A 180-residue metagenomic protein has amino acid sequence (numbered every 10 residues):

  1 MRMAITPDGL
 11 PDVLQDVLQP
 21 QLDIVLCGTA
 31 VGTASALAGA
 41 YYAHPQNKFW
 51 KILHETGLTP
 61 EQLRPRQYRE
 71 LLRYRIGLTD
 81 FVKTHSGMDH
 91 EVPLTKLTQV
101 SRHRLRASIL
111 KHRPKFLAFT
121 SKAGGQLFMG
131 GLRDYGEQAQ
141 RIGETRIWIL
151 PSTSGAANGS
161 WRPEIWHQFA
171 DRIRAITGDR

Functional and structural regions predicted by a protein language model:
M1-D23, P45, M88-R106, G130-R180: C-terminal capping/extension of enzyme domains
D12-Q19, Q62-L72, S108: Short amphipathic alpha-helices and their capping/turn segments at secondary-structure boundaries
L22, G32-L37: Short N-terminal binding/cap micro-motifs at the start of the first secondary-structure element
D23-I24, F116: Structural motif
L26-T29: N-terminal nucleotide-binding beta1-loop-alpha1 segment
G32, T84, A156: Active-site loop signature of alpha/beta-hydrolase-fold enzymes
S35-L97: Short, surface-exposed acidic-centric catalytic microdomains
R73-R133: Internal catalytic-core helix/loop-beta-alpha segment that presents or stabilizes conserved functional determinants
